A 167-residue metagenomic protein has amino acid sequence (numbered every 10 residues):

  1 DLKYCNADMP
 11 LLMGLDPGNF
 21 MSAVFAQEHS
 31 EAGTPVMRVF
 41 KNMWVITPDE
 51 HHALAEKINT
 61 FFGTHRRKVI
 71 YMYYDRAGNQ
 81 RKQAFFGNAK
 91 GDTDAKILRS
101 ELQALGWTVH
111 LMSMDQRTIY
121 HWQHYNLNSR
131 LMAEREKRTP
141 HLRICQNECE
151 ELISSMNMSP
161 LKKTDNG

Functional and structural regions predicted by a protein language model:
D1-L15: ATPase catalytic-site recognition across NTP-hydrolyzing enzymes
P10-L11, M21, I70, P140: Residue-level detector of short, conserved catalytic/binding motifs and their immediate flanks
M21-Q27: Short beta-strand scaffold segments in enzyme catalytic cores
Q27-G33: Short acidic-glycine loop/turn motifs at beta-strand connectors
T34-G167: Mg2+-dependent endonuclease catalytic cores in nucleic-acid-processing enzymes, primarily RNase H-like
